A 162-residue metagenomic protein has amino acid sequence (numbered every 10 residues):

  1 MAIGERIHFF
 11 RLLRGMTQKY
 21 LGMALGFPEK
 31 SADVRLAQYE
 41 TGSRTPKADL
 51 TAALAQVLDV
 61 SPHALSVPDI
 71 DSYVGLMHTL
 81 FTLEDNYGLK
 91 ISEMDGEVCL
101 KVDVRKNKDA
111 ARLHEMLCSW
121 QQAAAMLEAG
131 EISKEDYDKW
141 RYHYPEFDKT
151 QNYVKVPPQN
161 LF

Functional and structural regions predicted by a protein language model:
G4-G26: Short basic helix-loop element that most often maps to the first helix and adjoining turn of HTH DNA-binding modules
G26-P46, V67-I70: Recognition helix of helix-turn-helix/homeodomain-like DNA-binding domains that insert into the DNA major groove
K47-T51: Long, hydrophobic alpha-helical segments
A52-E131, N160-F162: Charged, helix-prone or intrinsically disordered regulatory segments positioned adjacent to compact structured domains
K134-Y142: Short, charged, amphipathic alpha-helical segments
P145-P158: Short, charge-rich amphipathic alpha-helical segments embedded in non-transmembrane helical bundles/solenoids
